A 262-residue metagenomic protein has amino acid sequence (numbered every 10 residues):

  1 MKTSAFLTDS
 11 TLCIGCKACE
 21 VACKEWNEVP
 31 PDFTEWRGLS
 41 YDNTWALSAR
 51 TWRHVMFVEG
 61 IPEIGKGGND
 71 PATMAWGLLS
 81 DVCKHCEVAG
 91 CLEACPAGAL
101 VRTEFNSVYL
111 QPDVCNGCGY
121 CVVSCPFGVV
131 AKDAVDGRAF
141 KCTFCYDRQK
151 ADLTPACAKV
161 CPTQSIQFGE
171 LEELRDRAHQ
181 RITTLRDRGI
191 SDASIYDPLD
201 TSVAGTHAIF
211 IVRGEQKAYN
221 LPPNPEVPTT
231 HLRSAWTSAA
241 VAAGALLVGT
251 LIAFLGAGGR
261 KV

Functional and structural regions predicted by a protein language model:
M1-V262: Non-ligating segments of multi-cofactor redox enzymes
